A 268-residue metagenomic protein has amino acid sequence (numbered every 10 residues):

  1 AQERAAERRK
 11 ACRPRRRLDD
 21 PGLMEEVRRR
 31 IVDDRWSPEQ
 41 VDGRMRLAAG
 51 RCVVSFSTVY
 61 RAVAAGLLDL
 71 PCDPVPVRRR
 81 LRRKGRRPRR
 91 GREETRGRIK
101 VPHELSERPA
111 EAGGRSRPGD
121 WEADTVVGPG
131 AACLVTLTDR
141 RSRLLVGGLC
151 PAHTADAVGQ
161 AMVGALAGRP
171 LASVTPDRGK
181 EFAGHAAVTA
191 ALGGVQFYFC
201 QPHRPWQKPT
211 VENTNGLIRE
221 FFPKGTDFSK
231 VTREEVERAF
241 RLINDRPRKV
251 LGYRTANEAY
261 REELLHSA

Functional and structural regions predicted by a protein language model:
A1-D227, V231-T232, R241, R248 (+2 more regions): Secondary-structure boundary/capping micro-motif
